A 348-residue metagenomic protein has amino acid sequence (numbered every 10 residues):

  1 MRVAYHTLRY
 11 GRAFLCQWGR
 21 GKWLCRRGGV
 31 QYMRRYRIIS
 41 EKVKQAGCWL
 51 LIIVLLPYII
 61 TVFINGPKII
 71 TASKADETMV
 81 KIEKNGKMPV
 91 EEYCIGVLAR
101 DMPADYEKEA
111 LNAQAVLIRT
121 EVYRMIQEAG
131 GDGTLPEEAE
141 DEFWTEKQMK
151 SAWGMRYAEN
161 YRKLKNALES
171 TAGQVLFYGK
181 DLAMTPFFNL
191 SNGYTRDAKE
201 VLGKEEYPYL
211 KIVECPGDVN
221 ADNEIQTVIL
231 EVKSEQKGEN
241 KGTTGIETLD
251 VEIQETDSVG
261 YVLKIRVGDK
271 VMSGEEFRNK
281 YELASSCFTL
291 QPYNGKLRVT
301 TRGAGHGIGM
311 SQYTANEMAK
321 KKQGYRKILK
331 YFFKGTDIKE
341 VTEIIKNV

Functional and structural regions predicted by a protein language model:
Y5, R9-V348: Conserved, single-site charged/polar hotspot
